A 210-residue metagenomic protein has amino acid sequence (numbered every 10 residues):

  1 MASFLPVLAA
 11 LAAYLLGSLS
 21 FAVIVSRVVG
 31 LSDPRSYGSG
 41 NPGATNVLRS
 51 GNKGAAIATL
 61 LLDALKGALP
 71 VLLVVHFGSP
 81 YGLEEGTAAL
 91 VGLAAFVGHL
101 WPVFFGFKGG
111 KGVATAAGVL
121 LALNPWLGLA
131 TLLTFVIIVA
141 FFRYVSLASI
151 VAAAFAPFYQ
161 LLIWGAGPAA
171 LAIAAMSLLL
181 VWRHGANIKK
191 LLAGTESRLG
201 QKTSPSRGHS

Functional and structural regions predicted by a protein language model:
M1-A9, L69-L90, L121-L127, Q160-A172: Helix-coil boundary and interhelical linker segments in multi-pass alpha-helical membrane proteins
A2-A9, S26, V91-V103: Short, hydrophobic/aliphatic alpha-helical segments
V7-A12, A56-I57, A88-L93, A117 (+3 more regions): Hydrophobic alpha-helical transmembrane segments
A13-L16, A95-H99, F135-V139, A156 (+1 more regions): Alpha-helical transmembrane segments of multi-pass membrane proteins
L16, F21-A68, L100-A114, A140-V151 (+1 more regions): Interhelical loop and helix-boundary elements at the membrane-water interface of polytopic inner-membrane proteins
L48-N52, V74-G78, G98, G112-F142 (+1 more regions): Interfacial segments of multi-pass membrane proteins
S50-N52, A56-T59, Y81-G98: Helix-loop-helix "hairpin" substructures at the membrane interface of multi-pass membrane proteins
A166-L191: Alpha-helical transmembrane segments and their immediate juxtamembrane flanks in integral membrane proteins
